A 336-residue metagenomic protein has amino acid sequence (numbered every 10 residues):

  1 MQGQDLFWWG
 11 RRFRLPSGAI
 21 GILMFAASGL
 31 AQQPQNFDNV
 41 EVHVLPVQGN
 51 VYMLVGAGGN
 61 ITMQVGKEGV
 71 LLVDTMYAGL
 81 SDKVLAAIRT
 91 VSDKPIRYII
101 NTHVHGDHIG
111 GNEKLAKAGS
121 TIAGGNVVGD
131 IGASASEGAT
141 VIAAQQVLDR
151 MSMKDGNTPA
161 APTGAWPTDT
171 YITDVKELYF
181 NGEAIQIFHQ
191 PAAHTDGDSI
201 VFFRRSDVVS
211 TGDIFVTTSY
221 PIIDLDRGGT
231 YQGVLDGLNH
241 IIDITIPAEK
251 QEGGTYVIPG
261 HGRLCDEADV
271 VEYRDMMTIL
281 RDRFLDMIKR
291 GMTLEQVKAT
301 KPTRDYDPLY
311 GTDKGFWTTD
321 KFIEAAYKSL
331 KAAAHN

Functional and structural regions predicted by a protein language model:
Q4, G10-R12: Intrinsic, low-complexity polybasic segments
R14-G29: Bacterial N-terminal signal peptides
Q32, T121-G124, P247-G254, R263-N336: Accessory terminal helices/loops
V42-T90, S199-G212: Conserved beta-strand hairpin/beta-sheet module of binuclear metal-dependent hydrolase folds, prominently
V44, K67-L71, G79-A139: Active-site metal-binding motif and surrounding structural segment of the metallo-beta-lactamase
P46, A135-G138, I142-P191, T195-D196 (+3 more regions): Metallo-beta-lactamase
N50, Q64, D74, I88 (+10 more regions): Divalent metal-coordination and catalytic microenvironments
G69-V70, T75-G79, E177, A184 (+1 more regions): Metallo-beta-lactamase
